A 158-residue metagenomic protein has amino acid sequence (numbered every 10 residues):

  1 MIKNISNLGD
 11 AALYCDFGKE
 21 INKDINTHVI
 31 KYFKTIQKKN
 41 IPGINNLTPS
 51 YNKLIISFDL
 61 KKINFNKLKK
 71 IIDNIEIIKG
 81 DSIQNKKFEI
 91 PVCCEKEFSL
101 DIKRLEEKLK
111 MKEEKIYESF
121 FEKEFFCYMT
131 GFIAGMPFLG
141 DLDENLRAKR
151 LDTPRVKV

Functional and structural regions predicted by a protein language model:
M1-V158: Conserved "landmark" site that anchors the functional core of diverse proteins
